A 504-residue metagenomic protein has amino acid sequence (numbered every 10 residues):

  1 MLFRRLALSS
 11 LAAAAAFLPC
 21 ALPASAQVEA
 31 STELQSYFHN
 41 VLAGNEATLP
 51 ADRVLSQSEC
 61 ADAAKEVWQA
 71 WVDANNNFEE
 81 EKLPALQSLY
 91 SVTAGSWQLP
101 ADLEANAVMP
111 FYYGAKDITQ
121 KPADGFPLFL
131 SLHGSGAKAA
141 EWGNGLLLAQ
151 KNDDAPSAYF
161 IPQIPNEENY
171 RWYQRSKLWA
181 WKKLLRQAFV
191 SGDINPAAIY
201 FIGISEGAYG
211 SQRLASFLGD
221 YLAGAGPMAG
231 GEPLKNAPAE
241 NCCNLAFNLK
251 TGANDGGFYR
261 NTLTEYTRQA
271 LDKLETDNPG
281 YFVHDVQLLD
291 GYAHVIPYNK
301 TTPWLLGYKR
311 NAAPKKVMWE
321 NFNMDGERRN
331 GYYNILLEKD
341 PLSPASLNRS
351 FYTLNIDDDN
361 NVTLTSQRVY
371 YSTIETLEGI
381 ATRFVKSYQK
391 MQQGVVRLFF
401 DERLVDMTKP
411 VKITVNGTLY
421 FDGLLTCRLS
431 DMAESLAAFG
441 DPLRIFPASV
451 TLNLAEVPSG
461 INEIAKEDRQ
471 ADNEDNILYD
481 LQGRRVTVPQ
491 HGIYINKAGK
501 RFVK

Functional and structural regions predicted by a protein language model:
A16-A24: C-terminal segment of classical bacterial N-terminal signal peptides
Q27-F126, F421-E456: A domain-start/cap signature at the N-terminus of enzymes
V28-T48, K273-P458: Alpha/beta-hydrolase-fold serine-hydrolase catalytic core, especially in secreted/extracellular enzymes
G125-V190: Active-site machinery of serine-nucleophile hydrolases
V190, A197-C243: Primarily recognizes the serine-hydrolase "nucleophile elbow" in alpha/beta-hydrolase and SGNH/GDSL folds
G224-K309: The feature captures the conserved acid-bearing segment of alpha/beta-hydrolase catalytic domains
L454-Q482: Residue-level detector of functionally pivotal "anchor" positions at catalytic/ligand-binding pockets or at interdomain
I493-K504: C-terminal tail/sorting-segment detector
